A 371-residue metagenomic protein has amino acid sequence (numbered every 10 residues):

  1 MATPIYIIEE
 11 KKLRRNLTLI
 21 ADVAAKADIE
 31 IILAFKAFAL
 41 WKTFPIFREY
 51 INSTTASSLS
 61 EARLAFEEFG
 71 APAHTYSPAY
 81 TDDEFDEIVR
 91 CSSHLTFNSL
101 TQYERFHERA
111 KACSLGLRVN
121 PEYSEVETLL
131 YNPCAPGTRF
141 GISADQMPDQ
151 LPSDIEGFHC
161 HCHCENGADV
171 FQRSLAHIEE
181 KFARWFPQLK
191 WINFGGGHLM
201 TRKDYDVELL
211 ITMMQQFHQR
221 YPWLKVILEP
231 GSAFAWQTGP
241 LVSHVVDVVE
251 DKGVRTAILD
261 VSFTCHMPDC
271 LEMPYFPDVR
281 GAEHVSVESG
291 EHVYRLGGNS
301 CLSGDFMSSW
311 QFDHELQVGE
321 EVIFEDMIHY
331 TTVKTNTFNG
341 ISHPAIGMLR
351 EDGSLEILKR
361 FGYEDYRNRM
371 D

Functional and structural regions predicted by a protein language model:
M1-F69, S262, F312-V318, I323-E325 (+1 more regions): N-terminal capping/small domains of soluble enzymes
I29-W191, Y205, M213-Q216: Active-site-proximal beta-alpha core segment in soluble small-molecule metabolic enzymes
Y123-E125, C164, M200, F234 (+1 more regions): Feature marks short, surface-exposed loop/turn motifs that line or immediately flank catalytic pockets and channel
C162-H163, I192-T201, P230-A233: Glycine-rich beta-strand-to-loop/alpha-helix junction loops that act as flexible
G167-R173, T201-L210, Q237-S243, D247 (+1 more regions): Short glycine/threonine-rich loop-to-helix capping motif typified by GTGT followed within a few residues by an Asp-Pro
E180, F186-L189, L209-Y221, D251 (+1 more regions): Acidic/histidine-enriched ion/cofactor-binding microenvironments in catalytic or ligand-binding pockets
P230-D371: Charged (often Lys/Glu-rich) extended helix/loop segments that serve as interaction or gating elements
